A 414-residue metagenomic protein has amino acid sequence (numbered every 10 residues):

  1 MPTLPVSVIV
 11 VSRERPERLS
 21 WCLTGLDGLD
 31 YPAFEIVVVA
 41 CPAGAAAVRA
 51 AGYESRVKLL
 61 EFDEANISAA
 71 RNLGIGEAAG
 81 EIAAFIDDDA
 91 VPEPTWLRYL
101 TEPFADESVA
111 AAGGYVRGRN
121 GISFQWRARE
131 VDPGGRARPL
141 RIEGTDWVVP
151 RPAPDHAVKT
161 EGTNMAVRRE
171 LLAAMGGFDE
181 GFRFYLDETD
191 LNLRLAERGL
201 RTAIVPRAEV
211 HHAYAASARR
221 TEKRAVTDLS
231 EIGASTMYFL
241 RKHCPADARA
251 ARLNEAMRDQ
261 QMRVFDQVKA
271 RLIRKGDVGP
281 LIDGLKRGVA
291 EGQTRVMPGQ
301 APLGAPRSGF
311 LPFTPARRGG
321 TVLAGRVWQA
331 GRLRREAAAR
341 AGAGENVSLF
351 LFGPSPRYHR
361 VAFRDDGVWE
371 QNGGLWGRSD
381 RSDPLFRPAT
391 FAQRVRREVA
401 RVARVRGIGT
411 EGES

Functional and structural regions predicted by a protein language model:
M1-D27, T321-V322, R394-S414: N-proximal low-complexity "stem/linker" segments adjacent to membrane-targeting elements
L23-E61: Acidic donor-binding segment of Leloir-type glycosyltransferases
E61-A78: Glycine-rich, basic loop-to-helix element that forms the pyrophosphate-binding segment of sugar-nucleotide handling
A83: Short aromatic/hydrophobic "clamp" motif used to bind/position activated sugar donors
P94-P133: Conserved donor NDP-sugar-binding/catalytic core segment of glycosyltransferases
D132-A157: Short, flexible, basic/aromatic active-site loop/helix in glycosyltransferases
K159-G176, G181-E209: A short, conserved alpha-helix in the catalytic core of glycosyltransferases
V210, R220-D247, P280-R295: Catalytic core of nucleotide-sugar-dependent glycosyltransferases
